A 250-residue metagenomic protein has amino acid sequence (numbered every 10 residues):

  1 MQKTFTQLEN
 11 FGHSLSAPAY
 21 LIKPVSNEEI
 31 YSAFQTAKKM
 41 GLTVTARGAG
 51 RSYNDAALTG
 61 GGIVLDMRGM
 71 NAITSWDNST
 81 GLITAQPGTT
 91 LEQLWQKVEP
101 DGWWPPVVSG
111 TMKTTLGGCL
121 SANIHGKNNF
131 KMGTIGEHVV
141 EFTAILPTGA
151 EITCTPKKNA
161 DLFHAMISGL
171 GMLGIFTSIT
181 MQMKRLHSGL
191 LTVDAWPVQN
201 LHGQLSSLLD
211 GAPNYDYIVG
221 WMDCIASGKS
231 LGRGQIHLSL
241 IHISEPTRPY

Functional and structural regions predicted by a protein language model:
M1-I22, L82-T84, F130-F142: Active-site-proximal helix-loop elements at catalytic-domain edges
Q7-S14, M70-W76, I179-H187: Short, flexible, solvent-exposed loop/turn segments with mixed acidic/basic and small polar residues
H13-G110, N123-N128, G220: Glycine-rich N-terminal segment of FAD-binding domains in flavoprotein oxidoreductases, spanning the beta-loop-helix
T89, T115, T177, T247-R248: Ser/Thr-centric signal marking residues that sit in or immediately flank functional binding/regulatory motifs
V107, K113, C119-Y215, D223-I225 (+1 more regions): FAD-binding subdomain of flavoenzyme oxidoreductases
I225-L231: Glycine-rich, acidic
L231-L238: Short, surface-exposed, charged loop/turn segments at secondary-structure junctions
I241-Y250: Single conserved hydrophobic/aromatic residue that forms the stacking wall/gate of nucleotide- or nucleobase-binding
